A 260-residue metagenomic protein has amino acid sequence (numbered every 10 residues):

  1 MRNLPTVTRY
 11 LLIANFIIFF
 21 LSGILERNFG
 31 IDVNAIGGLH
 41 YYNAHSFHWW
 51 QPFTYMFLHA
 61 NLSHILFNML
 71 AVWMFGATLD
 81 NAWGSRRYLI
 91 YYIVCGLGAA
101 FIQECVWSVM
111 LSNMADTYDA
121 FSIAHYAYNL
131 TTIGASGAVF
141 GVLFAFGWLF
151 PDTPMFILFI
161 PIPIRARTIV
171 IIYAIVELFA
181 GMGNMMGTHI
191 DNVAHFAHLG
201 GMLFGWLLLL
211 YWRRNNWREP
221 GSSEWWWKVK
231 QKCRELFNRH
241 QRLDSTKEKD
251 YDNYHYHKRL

Functional and structural regions predicted by a protein language model:
M1-V7, I13-F19, E177-L260: C-terminal transmembrane module of polytopic alpha-helical membrane proteins
R9, W50, R86-L89, R167: Residues that define the loop-to-transmembrane-helix transition and helix capping in multi-pass membrane transporters
F16-V33: Alpha-helical transmembrane segments of multi-pass membrane proteins
I18, S22, G98-Q103, F204-G205: Alpha-helical transmembrane segments of multipass membrane proteins
I31-F57, D116, A124: Extracytosolic (periplasmic/ER-lumenal) interhelical loops and adjacent juxtamembrane/interface segments of multi-pass
P52-L149, N184-G200: Transmembrane helix-loop-helix
